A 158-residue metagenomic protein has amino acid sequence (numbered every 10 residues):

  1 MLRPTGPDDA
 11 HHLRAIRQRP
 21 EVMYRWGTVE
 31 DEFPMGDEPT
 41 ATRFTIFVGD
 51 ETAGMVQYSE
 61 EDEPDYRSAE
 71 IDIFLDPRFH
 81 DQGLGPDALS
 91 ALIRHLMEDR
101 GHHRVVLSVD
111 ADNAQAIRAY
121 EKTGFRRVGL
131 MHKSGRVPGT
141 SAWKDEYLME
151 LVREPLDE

Functional and structural regions predicted by a protein language model:
M1-M35, E146, P155-E158: A short, well-structured alpha-helix characteristic of acyl/acetyltransferase catalytic modules
T5, L75, V109: Hydrophobic adenine-recognition pocket in adenosine-nucleotide-binding enzymes
H12, E70, D87, R104 (+2 more regions): Amphipathic alpha-helical recognition patches that constitute DNA-binding helices
E21-H80, H95, V152-L156: Acetyl-CoA-dependent GNAT
D81-H95, I117-K122: Conserved acetyl-CoA-binding loop-helix of GNAT-fold acetyltransferases
G85, L89, N113-A116, K133-P138: Short glycine/proline-centered loop/turn elements that form peptide/ligand docking sites
V106-V109, R126-W143, L148: Conserved catalytic-core motifs of GNAT/GCN5-like acyltransferases
